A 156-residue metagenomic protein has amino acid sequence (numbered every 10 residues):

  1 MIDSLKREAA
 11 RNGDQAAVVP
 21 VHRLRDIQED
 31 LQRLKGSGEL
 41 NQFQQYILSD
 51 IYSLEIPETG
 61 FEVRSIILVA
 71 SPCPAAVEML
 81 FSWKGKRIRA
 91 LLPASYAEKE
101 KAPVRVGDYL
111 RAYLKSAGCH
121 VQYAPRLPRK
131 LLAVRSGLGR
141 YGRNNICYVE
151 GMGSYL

Functional and structural regions predicted by a protein language model:
M1-L156: Auxiliary alpha/beta "docking" domains used to position bulky ligands
